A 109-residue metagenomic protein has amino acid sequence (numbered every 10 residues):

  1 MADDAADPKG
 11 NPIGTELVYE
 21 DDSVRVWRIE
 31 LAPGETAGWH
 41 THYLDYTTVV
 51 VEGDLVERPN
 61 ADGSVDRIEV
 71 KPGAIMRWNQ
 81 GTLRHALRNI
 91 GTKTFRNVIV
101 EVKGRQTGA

Functional and structural regions predicted by a protein language model:
M1-I13, R105-A109: Basic/polar N-terminal segments that are highly enriched at the extreme N-terminus, encompassing both cleavable
G10-W39, D45-T48, I99-V100: A short glycine-rich, His/Asp/Glu-containing loop-to-beta-strand
A37-W39, E57-R58, R84-G91: Short beta-strand His + acidic residue motifs that chelate non-heme Fe in jelly-roll/DSBH and cupin folds
Y43-D62: Glycine- and acidic-residue-biased ligand/ion/polar-headgroup-sensing regions
D62-G81: Short acidic-glycine-tyrosine-enriched beta hairpin
Q80-R105: Ligand-binding loop in jelly-roll beta-barrel domains
